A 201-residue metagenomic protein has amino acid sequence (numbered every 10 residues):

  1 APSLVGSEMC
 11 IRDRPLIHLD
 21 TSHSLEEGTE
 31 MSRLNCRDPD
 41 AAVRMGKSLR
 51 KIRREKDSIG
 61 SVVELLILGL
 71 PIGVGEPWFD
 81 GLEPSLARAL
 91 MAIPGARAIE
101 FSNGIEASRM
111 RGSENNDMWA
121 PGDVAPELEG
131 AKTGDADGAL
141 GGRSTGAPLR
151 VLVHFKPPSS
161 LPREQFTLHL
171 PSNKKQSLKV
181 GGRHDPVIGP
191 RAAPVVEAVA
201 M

Functional and structural regions predicted by a protein language model:
A1-G6: Single conserved hydrophobic/aromatic residue that forms the stacking wall/gate of nucleotide- or nucleobase-binding
S7, L86, S144-A147, P194-V196 (+1 more regions): Catalytic-loop motifs flanking and including active-site residues across diverse enzymes
S7-P15, P157-E164, M201: Long, well-ordered alpha-helical segments
S7-W78: Glycine-rich, mobile lid/loop segments that gate access to catalytic sites or pores
P15-S24, G112-N115, N173-L178: Short, mixed-charge aromatic SLiMs
M45, E55-K175: Glycine-rich anion/phosphate-binding loop at the beta-strand->alpha-helix junction
S160-M201: Internal helix-turn-beta structural module
